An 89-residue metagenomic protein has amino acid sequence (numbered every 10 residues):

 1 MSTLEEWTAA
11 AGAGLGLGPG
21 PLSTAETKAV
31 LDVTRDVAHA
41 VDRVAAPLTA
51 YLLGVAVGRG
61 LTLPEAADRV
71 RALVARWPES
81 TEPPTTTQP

Functional and structural regions predicted by a protein language model:
M1-K28: An acidic intrinsically disordered interaction segment
T3, G12-G14, L61-P89: C-terminal binding/interaction regions
E5, A9, L31, R35 (+3 more regions): Predominant activation on well-ordered alpha-helical scaffold segments within soluble catalytic domains
L22, T27-G60: Amphipathic, hydrophobic secondary-structure cores in small proteins
